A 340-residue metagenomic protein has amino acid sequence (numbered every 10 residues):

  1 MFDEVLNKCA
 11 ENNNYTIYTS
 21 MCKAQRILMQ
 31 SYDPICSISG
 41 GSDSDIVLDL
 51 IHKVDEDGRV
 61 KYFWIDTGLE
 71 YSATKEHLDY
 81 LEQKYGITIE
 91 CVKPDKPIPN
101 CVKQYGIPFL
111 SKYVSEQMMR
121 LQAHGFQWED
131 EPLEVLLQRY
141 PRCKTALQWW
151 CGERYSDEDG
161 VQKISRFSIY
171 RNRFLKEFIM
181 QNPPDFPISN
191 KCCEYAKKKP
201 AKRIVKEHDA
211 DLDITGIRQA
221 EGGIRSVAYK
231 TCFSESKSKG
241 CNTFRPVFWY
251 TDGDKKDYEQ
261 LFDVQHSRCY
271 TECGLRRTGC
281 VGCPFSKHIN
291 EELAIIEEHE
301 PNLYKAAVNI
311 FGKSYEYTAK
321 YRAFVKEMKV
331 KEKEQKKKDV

Functional and structural regions predicted by a protein language model:
M1-D254, E259-L261: ATP-dependent adenylation/nucleotidyltransferase module used to activate substrates
F2-E4, D33-C36, K239-G240, D252-V340: ATP/NTP-dependent adenylation/nucleotidyl-transfer catalytic domains that generate, transfer, or process NMP-activated
